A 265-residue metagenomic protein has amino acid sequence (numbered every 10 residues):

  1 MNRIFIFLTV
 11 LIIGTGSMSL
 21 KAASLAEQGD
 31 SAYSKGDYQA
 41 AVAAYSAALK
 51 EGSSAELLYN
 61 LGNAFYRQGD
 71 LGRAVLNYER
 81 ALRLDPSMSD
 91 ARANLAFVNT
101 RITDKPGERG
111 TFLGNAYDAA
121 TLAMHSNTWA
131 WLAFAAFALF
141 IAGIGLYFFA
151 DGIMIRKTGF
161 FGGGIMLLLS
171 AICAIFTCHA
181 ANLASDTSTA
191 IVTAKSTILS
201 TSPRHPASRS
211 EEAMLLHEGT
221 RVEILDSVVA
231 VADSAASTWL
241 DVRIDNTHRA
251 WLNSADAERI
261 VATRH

Functional and structural regions predicted by a protein language model:
S54-A55, M88: Residue-level recognition of tetratricopeptide repeat
R109-A150: Membrane-embedded alpha-helical segments of integral membrane proteins
G159-I198, S202-P206, S210-E211, L225 (+2 more regions): Boundary regions of SH3-family modules and the immediately adjacent low-complexity/disordered segments in eukaryotic
